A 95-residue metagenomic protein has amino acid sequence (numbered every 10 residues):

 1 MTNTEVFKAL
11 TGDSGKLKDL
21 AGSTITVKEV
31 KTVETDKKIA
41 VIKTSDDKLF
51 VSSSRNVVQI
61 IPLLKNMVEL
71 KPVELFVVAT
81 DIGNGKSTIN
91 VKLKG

Functional and structural regions predicted by a protein language model:
M1-K48, N84, L93-G95: OB-fold ssDNA-binding interfaces and closely related basic DNA-contact patches used across DNA replication/repair
L20, Q59-F76: Short nucleic-acid-contacting surface segments enriched for D/E, G, S/T with interspersed K/R
V27-E29, V68-I89: Flexible glycine-rich surface loops and low-complexity tracts that mediate binding to linear polymers
V33, N56-V57: Loop/turn elements at beta-strand to alpha-helix junctions within RNA-recognition modules
K48-S54: A short macromolecule-binding patch
S54-N56, I89: Serine/proline-rich low-complexity intrinsically disordered segments, especially terminal tails, linkers
